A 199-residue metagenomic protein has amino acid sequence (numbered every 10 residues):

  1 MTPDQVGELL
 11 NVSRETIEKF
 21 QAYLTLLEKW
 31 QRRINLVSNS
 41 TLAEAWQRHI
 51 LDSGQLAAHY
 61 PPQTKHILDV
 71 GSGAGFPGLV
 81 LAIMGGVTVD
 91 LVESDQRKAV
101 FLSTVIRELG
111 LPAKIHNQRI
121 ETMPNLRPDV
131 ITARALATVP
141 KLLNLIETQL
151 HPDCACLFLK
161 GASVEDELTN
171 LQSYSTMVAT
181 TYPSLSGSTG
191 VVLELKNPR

Functional and structural regions predicted by a protein language model:
M1-T64, L68, R97-P112: Class I SAM-dependent transferase core
G54-P128, T132-A133: Conserved SAM/SAH cofactor-binding pocket of Class I
D90, S163-R199: Active-site capping/gating segments
K98-V100, V139, V164: Short alpha-helix immediately C-terminal to the canonical SAM-binding loop
S103-T104, L143-I146, T169-N170: Short amphipathic alpha-helical segments
L136-L143: Alpha-helical transmembrane segments of helical membrane proteins, especially in multi-pass transport, channel
L143-A155: A short glycine-rich, Lys/Arg-flanked "PGG" loop and its adjoining helix->strand segment in the class I
D153-V164: Conserved beta-strand signature within the Rossmann-like core of class I S-adenosyl-L-methionine
